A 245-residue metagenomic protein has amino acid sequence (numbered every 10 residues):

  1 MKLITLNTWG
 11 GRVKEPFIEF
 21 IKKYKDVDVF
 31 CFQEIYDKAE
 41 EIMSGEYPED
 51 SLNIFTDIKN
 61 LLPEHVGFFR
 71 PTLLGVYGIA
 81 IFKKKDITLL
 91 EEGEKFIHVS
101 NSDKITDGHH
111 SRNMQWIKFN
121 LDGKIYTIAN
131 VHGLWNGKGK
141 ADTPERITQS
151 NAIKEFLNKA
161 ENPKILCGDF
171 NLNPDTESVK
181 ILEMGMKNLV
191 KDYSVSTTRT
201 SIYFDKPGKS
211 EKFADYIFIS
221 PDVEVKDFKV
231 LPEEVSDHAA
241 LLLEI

Functional and structural regions predicted by a protein language model:
M1-K2, K95: Acidic, histidine-bearing metal-coordination/catalytic regions of metal-dependent phosphoesterases
K2-T8, I21-E46, R70, F82 (+5 more regions): Active-site beta-strand/loop signature of hydrolases that rely on acidic residues for catalysis
W9-P16, E49-I54, D107-R112, A141-A152 (+2 more regions): Soluble or luminal CAZymes and related metallo-dependent hydrolases
V13, A39-E40, N136-K138, D175: Conserved protein kinase catalytic core
K14, D50, E64-K83, D107-S111 (+2 more regions): Active site of divalent-metal-dependent phosphoester/diester hydrolases
F20-K23, E46-I54, I181-G185: Glycine-rich, phosphate-binding/catalytic loops in enzymes
Q33-I125, E224, K229-P232: Structured beta-strand-rich core segments of catalytic domains in phosphoester-bond hydrolases
E94-D107, H132-R146: Surface-exposed cleft-lining segments at the edges of enzyme active sites
